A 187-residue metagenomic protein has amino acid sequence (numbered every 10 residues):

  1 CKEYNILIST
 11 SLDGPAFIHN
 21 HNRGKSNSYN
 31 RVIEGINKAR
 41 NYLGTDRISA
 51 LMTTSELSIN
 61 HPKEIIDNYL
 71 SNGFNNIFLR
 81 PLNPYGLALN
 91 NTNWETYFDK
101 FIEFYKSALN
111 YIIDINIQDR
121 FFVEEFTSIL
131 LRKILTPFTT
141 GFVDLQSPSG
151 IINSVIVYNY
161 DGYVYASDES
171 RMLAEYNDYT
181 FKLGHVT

Functional and structural regions predicted by a protein language model:
C1-P84, A88-N90, W94-Y97: Radical SAM/AdoMet-radical enzyme domain recognition
L12, S167-D168: Active-site flanking residues adjacent to catalytic metal/cofactor-binding acidic residues
K100-T136, E169-T187: C-terminal accessory region of radical SAM enzymes
I134-S147: Short, basic/aromatic recognition patches
S149-I152: Short, small/polar residue-rich loop motifs at catalytic or cofactor-binding pockets
N159: Short, acidic, Ser/Thr-enriched surface-loop or helix-capping motifs
